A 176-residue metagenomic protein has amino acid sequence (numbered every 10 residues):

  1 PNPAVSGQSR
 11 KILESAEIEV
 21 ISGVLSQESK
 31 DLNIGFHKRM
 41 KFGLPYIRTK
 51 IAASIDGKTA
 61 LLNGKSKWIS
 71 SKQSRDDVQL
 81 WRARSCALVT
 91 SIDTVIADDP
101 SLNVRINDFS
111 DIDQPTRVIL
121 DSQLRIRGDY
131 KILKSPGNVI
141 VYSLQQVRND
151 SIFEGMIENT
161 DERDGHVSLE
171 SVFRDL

Functional and structural regions predicted by a protein language model:
P1-S29, T116, Q145-V147: Zn2+-dependent cytidine deaminase-like catalytic core
N2, S6, S22-L25, M40-L44 (+1 more regions): Short capping loops/turns at secondary-structure boundaries
N2-V5, S26-D31, V95, R125 (+1 more regions): Short acidic loop-to-helix transition motifs that present clustered carboxylates
S9-I12, G35-R39, V104-R105: Short low-complexity, flexible loop/linker segments enriched in glycine and/or proline with clustered acidic
I18, G43-P45, C86: Short, well-ordered coil/turn segments that N-cap beta-strands
V24-A52: Proteins enriched for Cys/Gly/acidic motifs involved in redox and nucleic-acid/cofactor modification
K38, R48-I55, T59-L176: Active-site ligand-binding patch in enzyme domains
